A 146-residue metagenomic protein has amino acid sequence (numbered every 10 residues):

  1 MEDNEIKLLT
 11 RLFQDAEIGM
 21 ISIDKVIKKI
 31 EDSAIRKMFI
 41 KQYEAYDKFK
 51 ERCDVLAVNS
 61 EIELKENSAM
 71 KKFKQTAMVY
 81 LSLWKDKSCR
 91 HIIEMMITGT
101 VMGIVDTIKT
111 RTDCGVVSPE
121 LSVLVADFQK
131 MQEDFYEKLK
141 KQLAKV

Functional and structural regions predicted by a protein language model:
M1-I30, H91-G115: Alpha-helical bundle segments that constitute or directly flank the non-heme di-iron/ferroxidase center
N4-L12, S33-E51, C89-M95, P119-M131: Alpha-helical scaffold segments that form or flank carboxylate-/histidine-based iron centers
Q14-I21, K25, E44, K48-E51 (+4 more regions): Generic structural signal for well-ordered, non-membrane alpha-helices
D24-E31, D54, E61, L81 (+2 more regions): A structural signal for long alpha-helical coiled-coils and helix-turn connectors that form the cytosolic signaling
K37-M70, L139-K145: Conserved alpha-helical segments that form or flank metal/cofactor-binding pockets of metalloenzymes
E51, V55-I104: Carboxylate-rich helix-loop segments that flank metal/cofactor sites and access channels in metalloenzymes
M96-V146: Preference for long, well-ordered alpha-helical segments
